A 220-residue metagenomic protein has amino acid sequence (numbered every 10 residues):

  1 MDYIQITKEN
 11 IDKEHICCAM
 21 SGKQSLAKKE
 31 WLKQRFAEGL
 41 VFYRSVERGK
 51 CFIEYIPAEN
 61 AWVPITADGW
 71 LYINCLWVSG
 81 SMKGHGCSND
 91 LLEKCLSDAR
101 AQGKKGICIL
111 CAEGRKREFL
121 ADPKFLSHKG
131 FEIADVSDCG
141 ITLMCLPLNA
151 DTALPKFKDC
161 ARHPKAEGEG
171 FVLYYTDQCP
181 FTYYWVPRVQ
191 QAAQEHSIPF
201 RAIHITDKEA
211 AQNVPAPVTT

Functional and structural regions predicted by a protein language model:
I16-E47, N60-W62, D207-N213: Active-site rim helix/loop that mediates acceptor-substrate recognition in acyltransferases
R44, R48-E59, Y72, W77: Conserved beta-strand in the GNAT
A61-I73, K83, K165: A conserved beta-turn-beta hairpin within the catalytic core of GNAT-like acetyltransferases that forms part
V78, G84-A99: Conserved acetyl-CoA-binding loop-helix of GNAT-fold acetyltransferases
A99-R117: Conserved GNAT acetyl-CoA-binding A-motif
E113-D138: Conserved active-site alpha-helix within GNAT-family acetyltransferase domains
D138-H163: C-terminal "cap" of GNAT-fold acetyltransferases
D159-E195: Local sequence-structure signature of Cys/Sec-based thiol-disulfide redox active-site neighborhoods
